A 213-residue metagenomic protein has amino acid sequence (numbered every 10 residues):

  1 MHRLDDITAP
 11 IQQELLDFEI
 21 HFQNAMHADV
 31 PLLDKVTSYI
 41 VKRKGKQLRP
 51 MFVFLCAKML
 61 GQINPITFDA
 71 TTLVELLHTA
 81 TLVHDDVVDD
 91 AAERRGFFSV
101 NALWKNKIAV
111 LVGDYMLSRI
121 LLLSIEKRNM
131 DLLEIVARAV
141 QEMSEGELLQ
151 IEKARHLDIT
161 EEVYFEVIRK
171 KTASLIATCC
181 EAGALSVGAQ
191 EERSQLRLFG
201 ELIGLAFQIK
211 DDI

Functional and structural regions predicted by a protein language model:
M1-N24: N-terminal amphipathic/basic leader segments beginning at the initiator methionine
L16, Q23-I213: Mg2+-dependent prenyl diphosphate-binding active-site environment of isoprenoid biosynthetic enzymes
